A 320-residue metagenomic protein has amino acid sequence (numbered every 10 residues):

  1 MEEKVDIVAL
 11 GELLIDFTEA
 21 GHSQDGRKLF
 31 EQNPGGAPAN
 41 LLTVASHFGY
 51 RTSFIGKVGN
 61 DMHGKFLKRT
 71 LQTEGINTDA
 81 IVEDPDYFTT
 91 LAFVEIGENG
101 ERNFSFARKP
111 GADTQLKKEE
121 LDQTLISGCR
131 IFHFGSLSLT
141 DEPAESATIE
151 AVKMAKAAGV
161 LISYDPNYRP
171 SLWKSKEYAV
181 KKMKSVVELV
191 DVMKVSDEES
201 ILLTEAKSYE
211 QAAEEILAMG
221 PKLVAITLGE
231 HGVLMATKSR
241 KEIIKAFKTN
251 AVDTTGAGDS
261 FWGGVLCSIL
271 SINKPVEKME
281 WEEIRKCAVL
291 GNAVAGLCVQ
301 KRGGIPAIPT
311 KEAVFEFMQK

Functional and structural regions predicted by a protein language model:
M1-D6, K153, E205, Y209-K320: Conserved phosphate-binding/catalytic region of the ribokinase-like
M1-N77: Glycine-rich phosphate/adenosyl-contacting loop at the front of the ribokinase-like
L13, L137, P166, S260: Active-site metal-binding loops of divalent metal-dependent hydrolases
R51-F134, F315-K320: Conserved N-terminal subdomain of the carbohydrate kinase-like
T90, S136-T140, A295, K301-G304: Glycine-rich phosphate/pyrophosphate-binding beta-alpha loops
P110-E119, L172-Y178, A206, V276: Short gly/ser/thr-rich secondary-structure transition/capping motifs
T140-E215, P221, H231-G232: Conserved beta-alpha-beta core of the PfkB/ribokinase-like small-molecule kinase fold
